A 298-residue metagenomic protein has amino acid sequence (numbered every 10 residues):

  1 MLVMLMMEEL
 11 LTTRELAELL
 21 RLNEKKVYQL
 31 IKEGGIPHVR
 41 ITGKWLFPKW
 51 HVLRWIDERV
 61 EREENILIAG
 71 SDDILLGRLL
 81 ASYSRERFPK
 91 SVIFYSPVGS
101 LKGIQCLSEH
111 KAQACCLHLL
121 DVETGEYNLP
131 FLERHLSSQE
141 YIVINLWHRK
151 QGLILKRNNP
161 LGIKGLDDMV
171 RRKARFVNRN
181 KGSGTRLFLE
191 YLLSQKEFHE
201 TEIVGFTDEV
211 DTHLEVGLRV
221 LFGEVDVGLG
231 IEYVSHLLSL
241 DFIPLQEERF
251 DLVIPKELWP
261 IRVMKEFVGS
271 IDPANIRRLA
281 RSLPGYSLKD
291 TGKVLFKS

Functional and structural regions predicted by a protein language model:
M1-K102, K111, H135-Y141, L166 (+1 more regions): N-terminal hydrophobic or amphipathic helices and topogenic motifs
E9, V143-K150, H236-G269, D290-T291 (+1 more regions): Periplasmic-binding protein-like
E64-D72, D167-L187: Short loop->beta-strand "edge-of-pocket" segments that line small-molecule binding or catalytic clefts across diverse
V92-G99, E200-H213: Short beta-strand-to-loop elements that line the ligand-binding cleft of bilobed periplasmic-binding protein-like
G103-K150, V220: Short beta-strand-centered segments that line the small-molecule binding cleft or hinge of alpha/beta clamshell
H118-L132, G217-Q246: A ligand-binding cleft/hinge motif common to bilobed small-molecule-binding domains
L146, L155-F176: Flexible hinge/capping segments at coil-to-helix
R157-K164, F198-H199, E257-V263: Short helix-loop capping/hinge motifs at secondary-structure junctions, enriched in acidic/polar residues
